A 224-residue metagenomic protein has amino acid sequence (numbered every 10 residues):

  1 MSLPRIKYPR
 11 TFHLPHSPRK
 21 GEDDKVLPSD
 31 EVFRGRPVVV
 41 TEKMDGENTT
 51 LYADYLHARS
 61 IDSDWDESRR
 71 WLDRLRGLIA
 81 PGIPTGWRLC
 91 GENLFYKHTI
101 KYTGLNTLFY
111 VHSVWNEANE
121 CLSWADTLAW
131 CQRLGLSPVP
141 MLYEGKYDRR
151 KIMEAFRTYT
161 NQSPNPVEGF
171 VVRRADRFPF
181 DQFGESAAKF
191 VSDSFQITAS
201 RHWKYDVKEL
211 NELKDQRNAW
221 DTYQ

Functional and structural regions predicted by a protein language model:
M1-Q224: Core nucleotide-handling region used for phosphoryl-transfer chemistry
